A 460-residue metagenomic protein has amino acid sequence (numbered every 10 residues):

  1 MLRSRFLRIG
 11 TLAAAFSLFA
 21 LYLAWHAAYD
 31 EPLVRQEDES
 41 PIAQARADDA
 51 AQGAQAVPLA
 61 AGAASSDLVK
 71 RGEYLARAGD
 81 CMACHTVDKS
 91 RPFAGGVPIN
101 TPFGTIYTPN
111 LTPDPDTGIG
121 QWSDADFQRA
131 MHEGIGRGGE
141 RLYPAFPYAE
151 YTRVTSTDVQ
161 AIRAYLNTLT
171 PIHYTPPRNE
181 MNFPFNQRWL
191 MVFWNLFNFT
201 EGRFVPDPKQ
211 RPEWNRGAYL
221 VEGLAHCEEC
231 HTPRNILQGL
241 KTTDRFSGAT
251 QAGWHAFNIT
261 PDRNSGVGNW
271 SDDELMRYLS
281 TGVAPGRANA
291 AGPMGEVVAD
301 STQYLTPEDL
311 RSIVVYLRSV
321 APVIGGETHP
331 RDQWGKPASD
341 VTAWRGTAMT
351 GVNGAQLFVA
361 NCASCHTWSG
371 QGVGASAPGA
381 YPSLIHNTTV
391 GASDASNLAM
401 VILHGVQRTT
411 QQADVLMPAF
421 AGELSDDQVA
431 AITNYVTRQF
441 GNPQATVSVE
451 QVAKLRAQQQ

Functional and structural regions predicted by a protein language model:
M1-F16: N-terminal Sec-pathway targeting helices
L18-V34: Membrane-interface motif at the C-terminal end of an N-terminal transmembrane signal
P32-R46, P58-A61, T86-I106, R137-G223 (+3 more regions): Flexible coil segments in periplasmic/lumen-exposed cytochrome c-class electron-transfer proteins
Q44-D80: Short extracytoplasmic
K70, D80-A83, N100-P109, P113-R153 (+4 more regions): The feature marks the first
C81-C84, C227-C230, C362-C365: Short cysteine clusters
L279, I385-D427: Extended, polar beta-sheet/loop recognition surfaces of beta-rich domains that mediate binding to diverse ligands
N353-A395, M400: C-terminal structural cap/anchor segments
